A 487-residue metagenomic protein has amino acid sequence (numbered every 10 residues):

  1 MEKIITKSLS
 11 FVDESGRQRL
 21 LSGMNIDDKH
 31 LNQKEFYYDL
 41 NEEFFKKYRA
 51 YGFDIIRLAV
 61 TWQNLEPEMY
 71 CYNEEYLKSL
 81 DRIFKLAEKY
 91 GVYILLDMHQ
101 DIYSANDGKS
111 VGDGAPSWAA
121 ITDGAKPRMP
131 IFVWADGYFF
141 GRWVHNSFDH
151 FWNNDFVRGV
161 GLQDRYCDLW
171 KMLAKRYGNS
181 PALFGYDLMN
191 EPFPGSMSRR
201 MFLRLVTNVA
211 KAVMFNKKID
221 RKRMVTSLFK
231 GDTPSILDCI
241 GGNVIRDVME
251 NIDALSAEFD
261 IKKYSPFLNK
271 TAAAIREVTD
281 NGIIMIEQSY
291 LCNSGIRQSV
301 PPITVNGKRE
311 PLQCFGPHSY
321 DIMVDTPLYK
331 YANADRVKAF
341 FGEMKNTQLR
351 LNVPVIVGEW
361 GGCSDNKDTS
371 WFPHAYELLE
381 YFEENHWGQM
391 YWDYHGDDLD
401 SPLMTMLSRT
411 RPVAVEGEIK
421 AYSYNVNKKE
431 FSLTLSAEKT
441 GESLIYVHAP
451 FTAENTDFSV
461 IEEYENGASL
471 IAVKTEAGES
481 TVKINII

Functional and structural regions predicted by a protein language model:
K3-K7, F11-A273, E277-G282, Q288-C292: Active-site mouth of glycoside hydrolases
I5-S10, D39-F45, Y290-N306, V337-K345 (+1 more regions): Alpha-helical scaffolding within the catalytic cores of extracellular/periplasmic polymer-degrading hydrolases
S22, C314-Y320, T326, N333-M406: Substrate-binding cleft of secreted/luminal carbohydrate-active enzymes
F45-G52, Y177-G178, P301-C314, K345-N352 (+1 more regions): Acidic (Asp/Glu)-rich catalytic clusters
K222-I252, P301-N333: Aromatic- and acid-rich polysaccharide-binding/catalytic face of secreted or lumenal carbohydrate-active enzymes
W371-N455: Extended, alpha-helix-rich binding/interface surfaces that flank or overlap catalytic cores and mediate recognition
K420-S423, K429, G441-I445, N466-I487: C-terminal beta-strand-rich structural cap/linker in extracellular carbohydrate-active enzymes
T456-S469: Solvent-exposed beta-strand/loop surfaces of large extracellular or lumenal domains
